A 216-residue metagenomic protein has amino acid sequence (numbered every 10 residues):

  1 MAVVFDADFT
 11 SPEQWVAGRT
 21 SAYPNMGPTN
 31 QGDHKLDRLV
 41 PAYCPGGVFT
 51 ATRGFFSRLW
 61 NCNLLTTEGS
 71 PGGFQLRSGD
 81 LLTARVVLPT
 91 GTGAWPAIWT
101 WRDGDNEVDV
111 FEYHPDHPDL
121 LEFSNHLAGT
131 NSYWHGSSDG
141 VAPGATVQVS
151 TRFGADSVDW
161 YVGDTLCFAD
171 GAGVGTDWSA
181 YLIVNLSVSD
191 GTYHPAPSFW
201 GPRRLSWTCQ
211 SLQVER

Functional and structural regions predicted by a protein language model:
M1-D80, P89-G91, Q213-R216: Low-complexity, Ser/Thr/Pro/Gly-rich disordered linker/stalk regions
L36-Y43, I98-N125: Glycan-recognition/cleft segments
G54-F55, R85-G91, W101, Y113 (+1 more regions): Solvent-exposed strand-to-loop "edge" motifs in beta-rich extracellular domains
T66-Q75, P96-I98, W134-V141, A172: Beta-strand-rich interaction surfaces with strong enrichment in secreted/lumenal proteins
N125-Q148: Short, aromatic/His-centered strand-loop micro-motif at the edge of beta-sheets
P143-D159: Localized edge beta-strand/strand-to-loop motifs within extracellular or lumenal beta-rich domains
Y161-D164: Short strand-turn-strand beta-turns centered on an Asx-Gly dipeptide
V174-R216: Ligand-recognition surfaces built from glycine- and aromatic
